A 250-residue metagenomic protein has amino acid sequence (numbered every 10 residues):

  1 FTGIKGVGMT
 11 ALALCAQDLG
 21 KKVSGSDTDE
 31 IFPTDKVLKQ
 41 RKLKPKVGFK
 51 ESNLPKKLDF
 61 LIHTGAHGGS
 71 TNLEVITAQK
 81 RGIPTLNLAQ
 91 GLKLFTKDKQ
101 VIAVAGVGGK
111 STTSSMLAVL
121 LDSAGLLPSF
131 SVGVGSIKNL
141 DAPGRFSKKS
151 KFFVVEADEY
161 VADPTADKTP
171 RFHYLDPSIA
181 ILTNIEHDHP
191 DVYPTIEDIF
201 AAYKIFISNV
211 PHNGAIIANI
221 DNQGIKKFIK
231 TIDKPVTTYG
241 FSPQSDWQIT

Functional and structural regions predicted by a protein language model:
F1-I4: Conserved N-terminal Rossmann-fold NAD(P)-binding element of oxidoreductases
G6, T28-F32, P243: Helix N-cap at the beta1-alpha1 junction of Rossmann-like dinucleotide-binding domains, i.e., the first residues
M9: N-terminal Rossmann-fold NAD(P) dinucleotide-binding loop
C15-D18, K39, N53-K56, G69-A218 (+1 more regions): Phosphate-binding loop of NTP-binding sites
K21-V37, P128: NAD(P)-binding Rossmann-fold cofactor-contacting core
P45-F49, L86: Short acidic-hydrophobic, aromatic-tinged amphipathic segments that line or gate anion-handling sites
G48-G65: BRCT (BRCA1 C-terminal) domain core and associated BRCT-interaction motifs
